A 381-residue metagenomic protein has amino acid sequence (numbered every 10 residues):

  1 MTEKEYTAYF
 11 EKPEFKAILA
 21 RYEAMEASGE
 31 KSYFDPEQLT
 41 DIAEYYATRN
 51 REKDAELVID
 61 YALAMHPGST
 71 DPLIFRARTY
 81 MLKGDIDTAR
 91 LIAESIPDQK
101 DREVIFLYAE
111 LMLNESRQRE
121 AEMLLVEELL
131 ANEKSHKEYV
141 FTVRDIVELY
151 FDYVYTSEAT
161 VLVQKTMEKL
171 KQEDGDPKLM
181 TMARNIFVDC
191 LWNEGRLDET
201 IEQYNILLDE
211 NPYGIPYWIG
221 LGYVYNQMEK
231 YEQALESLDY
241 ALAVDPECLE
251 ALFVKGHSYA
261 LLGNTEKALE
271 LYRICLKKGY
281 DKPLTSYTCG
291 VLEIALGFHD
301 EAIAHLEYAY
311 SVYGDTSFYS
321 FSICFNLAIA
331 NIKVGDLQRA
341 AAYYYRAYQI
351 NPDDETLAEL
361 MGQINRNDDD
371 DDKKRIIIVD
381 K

Functional and structural regions predicted by a protein language model:
E37, D71, E103, K137-F141 (+7 more regions): Start-of-helix register in tetratricopeptide repeats
T48, L82, N114-E115, D152 (+6 more regions): Register position in tetratricopeptide repeats
A62, S95-I96, E128, T166 (+6 more regions): Canonical positions in the second alpha-helix
M65, S95-K100, A131-S135, K169 (+5 more regions): Structural marker of alpha-solenoid helical repeat scaffolds
